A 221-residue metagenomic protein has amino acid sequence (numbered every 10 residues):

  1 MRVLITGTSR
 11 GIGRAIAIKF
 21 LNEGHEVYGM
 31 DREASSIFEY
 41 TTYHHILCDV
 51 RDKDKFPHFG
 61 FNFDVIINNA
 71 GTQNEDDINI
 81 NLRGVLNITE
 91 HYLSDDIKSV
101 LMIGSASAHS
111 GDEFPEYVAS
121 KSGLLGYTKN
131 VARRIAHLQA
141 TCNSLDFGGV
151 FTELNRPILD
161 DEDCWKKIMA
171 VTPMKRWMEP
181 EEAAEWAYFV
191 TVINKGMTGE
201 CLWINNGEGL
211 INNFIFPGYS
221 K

Functional and structural regions predicted by a protein language model:
S9, A17: N-terminal Rossmann NAD(P)H-binding glycine-rich loop of SDR-like oxidoreductase domains
I18, L86, S122-K129, R133 (+2 more regions): Conserved active-site helix of classical SDR/Rossmann-fold NAD(P)-dependent CH-OH oxidoreductases
N69-Q73, G207: Conserved NAD(P)H cofactor-binding loop of Rossmann-fold oxidoreductase domains
S99-H137, G149-V150: Catalytic loop of short-chain dehydrogenase/reductase
A136, T141, M197-E200: Short, small/polar-rich loop/turn modules that mediate ligand/substrate recognition or access, typified
D146-P157: Short, flexible catalytic-loop segment of classical short-chain dehydrogenase/reductase
R176-I204, G209-L210: C-terminal substrate-recognition "lid" of short-chain dehydrogenase/reductases
